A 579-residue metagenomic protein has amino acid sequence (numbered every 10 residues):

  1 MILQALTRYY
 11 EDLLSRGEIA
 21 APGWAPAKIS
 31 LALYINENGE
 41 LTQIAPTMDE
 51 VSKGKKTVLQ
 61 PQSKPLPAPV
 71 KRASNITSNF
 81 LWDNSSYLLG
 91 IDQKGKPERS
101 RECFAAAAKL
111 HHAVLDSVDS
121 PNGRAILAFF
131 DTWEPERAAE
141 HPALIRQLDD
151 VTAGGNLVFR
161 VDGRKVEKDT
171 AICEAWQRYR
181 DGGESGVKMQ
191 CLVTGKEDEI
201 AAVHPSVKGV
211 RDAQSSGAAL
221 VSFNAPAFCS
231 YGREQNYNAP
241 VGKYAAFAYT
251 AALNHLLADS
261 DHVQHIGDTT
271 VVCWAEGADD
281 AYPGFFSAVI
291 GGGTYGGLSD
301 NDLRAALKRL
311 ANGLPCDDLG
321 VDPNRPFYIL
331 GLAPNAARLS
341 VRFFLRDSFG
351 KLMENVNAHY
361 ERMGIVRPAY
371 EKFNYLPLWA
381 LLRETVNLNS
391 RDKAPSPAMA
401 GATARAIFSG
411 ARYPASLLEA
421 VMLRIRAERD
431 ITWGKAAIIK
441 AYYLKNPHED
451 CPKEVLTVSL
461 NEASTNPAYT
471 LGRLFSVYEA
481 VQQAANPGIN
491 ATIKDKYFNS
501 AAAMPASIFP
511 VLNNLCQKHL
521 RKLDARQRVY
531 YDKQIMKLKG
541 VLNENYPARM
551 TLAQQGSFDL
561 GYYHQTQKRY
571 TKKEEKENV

Functional and structural regions predicted by a protein language model:
M1-G183, F228-V579: Conserved phosphate-interacting/catalytic interface
E184-M189: Short metal-coordination and nucleic-acid-contact micro-motifs, chiefly zinc-binding Cys/His arrays
V193-E197: Short Cys/His-rich metal-coordination motifs, predominantly Zn2+-binding knuckles/fingers
I200-A202, R338: Short catalytic/ligand-binding loop motif for oxyanion handling, primarily in non-cytosolic enzymes, centered on
A202-N238: Short microdomains enriched in Cys/His and/or Lys/Arg
